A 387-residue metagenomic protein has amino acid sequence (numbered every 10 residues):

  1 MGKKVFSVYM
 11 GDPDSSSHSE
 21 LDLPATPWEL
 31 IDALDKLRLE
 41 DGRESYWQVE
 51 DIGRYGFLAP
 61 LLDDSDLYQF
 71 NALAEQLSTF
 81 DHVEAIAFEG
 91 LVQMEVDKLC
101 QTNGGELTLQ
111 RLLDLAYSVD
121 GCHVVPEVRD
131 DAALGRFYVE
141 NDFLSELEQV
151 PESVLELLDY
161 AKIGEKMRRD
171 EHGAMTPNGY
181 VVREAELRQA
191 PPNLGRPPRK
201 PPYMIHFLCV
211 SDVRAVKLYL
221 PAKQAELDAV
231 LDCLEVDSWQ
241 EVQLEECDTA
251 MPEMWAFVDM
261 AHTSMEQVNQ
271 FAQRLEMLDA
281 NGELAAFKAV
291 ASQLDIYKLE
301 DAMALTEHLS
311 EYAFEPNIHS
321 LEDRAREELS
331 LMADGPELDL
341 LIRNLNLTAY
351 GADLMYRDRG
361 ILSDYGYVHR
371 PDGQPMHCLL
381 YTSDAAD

Functional and structural regions predicted by a protein language model:
M1-E29, P197-Q224: Short, extreme N-terminal segment that most often corresponds to the first beta-strand
M1-K3, D14, E40-G42, R168 (+5 more regions): A generic structural signal for short, non-catalytic loop/turn and secondary-structure boundary residues
A33-V154, V182-M204, A215-R343, D372-P375 (+1 more regions): Mixed-charge (acidic/basic) macromolecular-recognition segments
P151-P192, A352-L380: Glycine-rich, aromatic-bearing surface loops/beta-hairpins
Y381-D387: Conserved small/polar residues in nucleotide/adenosyl-binding loops
